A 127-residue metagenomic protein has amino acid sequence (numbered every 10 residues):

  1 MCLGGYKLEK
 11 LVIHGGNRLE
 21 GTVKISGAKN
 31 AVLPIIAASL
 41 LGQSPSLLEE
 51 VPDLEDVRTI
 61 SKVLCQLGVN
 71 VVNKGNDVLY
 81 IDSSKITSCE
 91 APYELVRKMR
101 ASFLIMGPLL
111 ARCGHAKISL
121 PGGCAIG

Functional and structural regions predicted by a protein language model:
M1-G127: Short, structured segments at the rim of ligand-binding sites
